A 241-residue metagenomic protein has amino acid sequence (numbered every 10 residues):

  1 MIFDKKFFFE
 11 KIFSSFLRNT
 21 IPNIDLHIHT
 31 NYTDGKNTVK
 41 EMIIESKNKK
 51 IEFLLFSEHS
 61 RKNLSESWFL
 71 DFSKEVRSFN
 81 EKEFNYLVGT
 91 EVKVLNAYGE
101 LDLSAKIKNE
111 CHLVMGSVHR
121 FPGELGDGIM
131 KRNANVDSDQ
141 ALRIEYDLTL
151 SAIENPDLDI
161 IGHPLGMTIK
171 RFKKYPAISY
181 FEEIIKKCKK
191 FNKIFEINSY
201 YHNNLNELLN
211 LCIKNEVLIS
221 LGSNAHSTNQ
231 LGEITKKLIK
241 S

Functional and structural regions predicted by a protein language model:
M1-N96, K106, I160, P164-K187 (+4 more regions): An N-terminally biased module of ancient metal coordination in phosphate/nucleic-acid-related enzymes
F13, Y32-T33, G116-L218: Domain-core and long-helix interface of multi-subunit machines
T20-I21, L55, S60-N63, C111-A134: Active-site gating loops and adjacent loop-to-helix segments of metal-dependent hydrolytic enzymes
E41, D102-L103, E183-I184, E207-L211 (+1 more regions): A short acidic, amphipathic alpha-helical/loop segment
M42-K47, Y98-C111, E145-D157: Short amphipathic alpha-helices and their capping/turn segments at secondary-structure boundaries
W68-V76, E100-D102, A141-D147: Well-ordered, non-membrane alpha-helical segments in soluble/globular domains
S78-L87, N96-L125, I129: Active-site gating/metal-coordination segments in enzymes
N210-S241: Long hydrophobic alpha-helical segments typical of transmembrane helices together with their membrane-interfacial
